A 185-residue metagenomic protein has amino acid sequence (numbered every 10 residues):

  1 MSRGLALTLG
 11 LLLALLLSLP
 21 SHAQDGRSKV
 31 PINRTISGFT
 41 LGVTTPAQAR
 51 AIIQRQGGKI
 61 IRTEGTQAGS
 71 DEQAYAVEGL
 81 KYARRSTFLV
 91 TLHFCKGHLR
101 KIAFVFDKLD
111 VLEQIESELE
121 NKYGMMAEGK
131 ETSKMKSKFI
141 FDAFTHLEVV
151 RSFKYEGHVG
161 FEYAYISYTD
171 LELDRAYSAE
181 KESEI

Functional and structural regions predicted by a protein language model:
M1-L9: Bacterial N-terminal signal peptides that target proteins for export
R3, R27-V30, L80-K81, S86: Hydrophobic alpha-helical segments, principally membrane-spanning helices and signal/leader peptides
T8-S18: Bacterial N-terminal signal peptides
L19-A23: Sec/Tat signal peptide C-region and signal peptidase I cleavage site
Q24-Q67, K101-I185: Non-cytosolic coordination micro-motifs
T66-V111: Mid-chain, structured segments of secreted extracytoplasmic proteins
